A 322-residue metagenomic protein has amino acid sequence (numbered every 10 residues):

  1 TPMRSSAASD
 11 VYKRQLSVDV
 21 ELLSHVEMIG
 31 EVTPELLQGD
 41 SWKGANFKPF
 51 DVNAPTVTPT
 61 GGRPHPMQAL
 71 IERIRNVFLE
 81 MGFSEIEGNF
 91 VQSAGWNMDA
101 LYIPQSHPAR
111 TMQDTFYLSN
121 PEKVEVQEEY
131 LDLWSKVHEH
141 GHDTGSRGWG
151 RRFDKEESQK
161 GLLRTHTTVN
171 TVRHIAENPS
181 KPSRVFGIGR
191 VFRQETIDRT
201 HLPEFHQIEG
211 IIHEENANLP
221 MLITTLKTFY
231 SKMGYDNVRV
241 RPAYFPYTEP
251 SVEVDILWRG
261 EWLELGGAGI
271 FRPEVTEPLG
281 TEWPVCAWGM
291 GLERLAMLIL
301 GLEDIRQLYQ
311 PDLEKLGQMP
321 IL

Functional and structural regions predicted by a protein language model:
T1-A8, Y12: Single conserved hydrophobic/aromatic residue that forms the stacking wall/gate of nucleotide- or nucleobase-binding
R14-L322: TRNA-recognition modules of translation machinery and tRNA-sensing kinases, especially anticodon-binding
